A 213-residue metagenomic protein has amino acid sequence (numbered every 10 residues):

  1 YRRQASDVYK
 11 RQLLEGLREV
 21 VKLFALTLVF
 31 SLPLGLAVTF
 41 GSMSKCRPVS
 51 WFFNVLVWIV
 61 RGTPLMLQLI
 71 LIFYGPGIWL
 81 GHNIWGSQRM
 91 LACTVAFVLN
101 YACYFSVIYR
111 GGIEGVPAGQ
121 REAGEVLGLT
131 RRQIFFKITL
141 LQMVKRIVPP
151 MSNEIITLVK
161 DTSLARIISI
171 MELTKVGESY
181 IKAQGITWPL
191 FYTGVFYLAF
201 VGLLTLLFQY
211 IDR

Functional and structural regions predicted by a protein language model:
Y1-A5, Y9: Single conserved hydrophobic/aromatic residue that forms the stacking wall/gate of nucleotide- or nucleobase-binding
R11-G41, L67-L71, V98, E122 (+1 more regions): Transmembrane alpha-helix signature in integral membrane proteins
A25, L67-Q68, T94, T187-F191 (+1 more regions): Hydrophobic alpha-helical transmembrane segments
A37-I72, L91-T94, I108, V144 (+2 more regions): Cytoplasmic-entry segments and transmembrane alpha-helices of multi-pass inner-membrane transporters
T63, I113-Q133, K137-M143: Short helix-to-coil transition segments within interhelical loops that connect adjacent transmembrane helices
L129-A165, F208-Q209: Transmembrane alpha-helices
L158-Y197: Glycine-rich helix-loop "coupling/hinge" segments at transmembrane-helix boundaries in multipass transporters
W188-R213: C-terminal transmembrane helix and the adjacent membrane-cytosol boundary/short C-terminal tail of inner/organellar
